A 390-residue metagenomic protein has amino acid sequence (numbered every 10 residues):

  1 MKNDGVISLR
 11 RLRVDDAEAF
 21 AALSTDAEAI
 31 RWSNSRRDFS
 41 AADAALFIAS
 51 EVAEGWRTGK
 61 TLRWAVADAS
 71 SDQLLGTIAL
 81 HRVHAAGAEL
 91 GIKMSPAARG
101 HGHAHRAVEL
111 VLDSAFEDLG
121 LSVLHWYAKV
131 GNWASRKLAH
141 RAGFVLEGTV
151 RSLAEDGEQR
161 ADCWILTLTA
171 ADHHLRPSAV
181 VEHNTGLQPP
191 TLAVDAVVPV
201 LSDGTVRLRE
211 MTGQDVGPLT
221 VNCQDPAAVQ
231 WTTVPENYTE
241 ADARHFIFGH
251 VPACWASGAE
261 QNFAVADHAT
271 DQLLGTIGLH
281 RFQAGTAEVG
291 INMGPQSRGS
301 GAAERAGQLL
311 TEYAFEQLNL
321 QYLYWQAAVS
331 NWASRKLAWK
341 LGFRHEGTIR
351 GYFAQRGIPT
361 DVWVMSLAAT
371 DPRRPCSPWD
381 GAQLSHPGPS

Functional and structural regions predicted by a protein language model:
M1-E28, A65-A227, N262-S390: Acyl-donor (CoA/ACP) binding surface of acyl/acetyltransferases
A22-R36, E54, S202, V221-N237 (+1 more regions): Helix-loop element at the rim of GNAT/NAT acetyltransferase active sites that forms part of the acceptor-substrate
I30-S50, L62-W64, V229-G249, Q261-F263: Conserved GNAT-fold acetyl-CoA-binding loop/helix
R31, S40-A42, G55, E158 (+3 more regions): A short hydrophobic/aromatic micro-motif that marks alpha-helical segments and, especially, helix-coil
R36-R37, K60, E155, P235-E236 (+3 more regions): Sparse recognition of residues in long alpha-helices and their boundaries
E51-E54, L153-A154, V194-A196, H250-A253: Short, P/G- and charge-enriched loop/turn segments at secondary-structure junctions
E54-G59, A253-A259, F343: Short loop/turn motifs at secondary-structure junctions and domain boundaries
